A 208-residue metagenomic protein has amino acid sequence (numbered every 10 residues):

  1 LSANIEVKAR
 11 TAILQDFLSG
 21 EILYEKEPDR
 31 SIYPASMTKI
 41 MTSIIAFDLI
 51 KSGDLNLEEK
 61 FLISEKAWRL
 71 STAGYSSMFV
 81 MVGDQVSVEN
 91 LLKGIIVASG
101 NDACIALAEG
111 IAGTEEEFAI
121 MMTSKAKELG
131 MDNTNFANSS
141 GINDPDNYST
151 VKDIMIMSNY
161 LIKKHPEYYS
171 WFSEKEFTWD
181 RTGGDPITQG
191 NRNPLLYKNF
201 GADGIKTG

Functional and structural regions predicted by a protein language model:
L1-M155, I162-K163: Active-site-adjacent loops and short helices of periplasmic peptidoglycan-processing enzymes
M131-D132, N143-G208: Domain-terminus/edge residues, biased toward the C-terminal soluble/receptor-binding domains of extracytoplasmic
